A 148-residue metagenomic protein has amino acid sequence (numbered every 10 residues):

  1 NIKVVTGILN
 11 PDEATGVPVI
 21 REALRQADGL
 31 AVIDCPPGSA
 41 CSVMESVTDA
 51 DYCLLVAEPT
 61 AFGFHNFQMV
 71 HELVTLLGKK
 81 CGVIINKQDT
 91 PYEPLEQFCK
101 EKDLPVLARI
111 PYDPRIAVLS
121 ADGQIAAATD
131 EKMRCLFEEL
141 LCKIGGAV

Functional and structural regions predicted by a protein language model:
N1: Cys/His-rich short segments
T6-T15, I20-V43: Switch II (G3) loop of P-loop NTPases
A14-P18, H65, A128, K132-C135: Conserved active-site and cofactor/substrate-binding residues in soluble primary-metabolism enzymes
I33, L55, V83-I85: Structural beta-sheet core signal
P37, A61, D89: Short, glycine/acidic-enriched loop or turn micro-motifs at the edges of active sites
A40-A61, F67: Inter-motif core of Ras-like GTPase G domains
G63-Q68, A117-S120: Short, charged, surface-exposed secondary-structure boundary motifs
L73-V148: C-terminal lobe/tail of nucleotide-utilizing enzymes
